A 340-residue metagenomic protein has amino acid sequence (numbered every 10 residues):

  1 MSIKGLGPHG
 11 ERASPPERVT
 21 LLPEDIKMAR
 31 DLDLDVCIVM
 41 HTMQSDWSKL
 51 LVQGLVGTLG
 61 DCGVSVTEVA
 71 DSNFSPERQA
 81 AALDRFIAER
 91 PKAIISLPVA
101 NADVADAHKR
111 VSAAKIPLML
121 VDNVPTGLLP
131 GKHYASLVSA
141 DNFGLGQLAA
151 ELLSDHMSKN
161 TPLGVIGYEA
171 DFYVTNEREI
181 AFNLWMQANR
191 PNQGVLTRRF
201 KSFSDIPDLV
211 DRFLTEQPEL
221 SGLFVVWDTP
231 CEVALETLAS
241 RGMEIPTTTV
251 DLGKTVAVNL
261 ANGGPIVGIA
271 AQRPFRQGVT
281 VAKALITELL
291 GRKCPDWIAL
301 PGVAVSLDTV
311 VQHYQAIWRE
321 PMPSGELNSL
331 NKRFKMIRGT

Functional and structural regions predicted by a protein language model:
M1-L34, N189, Q277-T340: Hinge/cleft segment of the Venus flytrap/periplasmic-binding protein
I3-G54, T58, T67-A80, R85 (+3 more regions): Extracytoplasmic "Venus flytrap"
V19-P23, T67-R90, V195-Q217, C231-V233: Structural motif
V36-H41, L55, Q147-T197, L285 (+1 more regions): An alpha-beta-alpha
Q79, S136-L163, I206-P207, L252-A257 (+1 more regions): Hydrophobic alpha-helical segments within soluble ligand-binding/sensing domains
I94-A113, F182, R199-L260: Hydrophobic alpha-helical
N101-A102, D106-G144, G253-N262, I266: Flexible loop/hinge segments that line or gate small-molecule binding clefts
G222, L235-F275, V279-K283, T287-P301 (+1 more regions): Exported/periplasmic ABC-transporter solute-binding proteins
